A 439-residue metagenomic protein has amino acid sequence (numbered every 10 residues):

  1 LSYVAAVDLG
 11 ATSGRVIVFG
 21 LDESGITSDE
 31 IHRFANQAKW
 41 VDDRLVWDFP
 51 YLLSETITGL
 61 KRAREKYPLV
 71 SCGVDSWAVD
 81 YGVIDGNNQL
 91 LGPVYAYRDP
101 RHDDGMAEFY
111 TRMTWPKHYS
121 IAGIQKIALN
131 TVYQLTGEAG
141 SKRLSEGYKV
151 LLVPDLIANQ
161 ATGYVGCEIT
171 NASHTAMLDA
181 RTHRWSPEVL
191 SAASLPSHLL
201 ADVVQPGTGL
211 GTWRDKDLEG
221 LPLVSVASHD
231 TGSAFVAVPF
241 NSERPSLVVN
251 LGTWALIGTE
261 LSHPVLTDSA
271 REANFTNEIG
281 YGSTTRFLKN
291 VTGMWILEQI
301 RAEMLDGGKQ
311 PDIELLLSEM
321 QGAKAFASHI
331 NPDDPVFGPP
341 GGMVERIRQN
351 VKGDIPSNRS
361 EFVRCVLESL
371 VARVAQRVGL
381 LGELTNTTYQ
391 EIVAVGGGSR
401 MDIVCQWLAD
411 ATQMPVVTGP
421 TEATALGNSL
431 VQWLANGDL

Functional and structural regions predicted by a protein language model:
L1-G92, E146, L218-L223, T412-M414: N-terminal glycine/serine-rich phosphate-binding loop of ATP-dependent small-molecule kinases, especially carbohydrate
A5-A6, V18, D103, Y110-G123 (+11 more regions): Active-site core segments that coordinate phosphate-bearing ligands/cofactors across diverse enzyme families
Y51-R64, T182-E188, R373-L380: Short, well-ordered amphipathic alpha-helical segments that serve as non-catalytic structural scaffolds within diverse
K61-N130: Active-site phosphate-binding/coordination module
C72-A78, P206-T208, L251-W254, E391-S399: Glycine-rich beta-strand-to-loop/alpha-helix junction loops that act as flexible
G163-A172: Enzymes and membrane/adaptor proteins characterized by extended Gly/Ser/Thr/Asp/Glu-rich, aromatic-dotted
G211-D217: Conserved catalytic cysteine-centered active-site region of acyl-thioester-dependent Claisen-condensing enzymes
